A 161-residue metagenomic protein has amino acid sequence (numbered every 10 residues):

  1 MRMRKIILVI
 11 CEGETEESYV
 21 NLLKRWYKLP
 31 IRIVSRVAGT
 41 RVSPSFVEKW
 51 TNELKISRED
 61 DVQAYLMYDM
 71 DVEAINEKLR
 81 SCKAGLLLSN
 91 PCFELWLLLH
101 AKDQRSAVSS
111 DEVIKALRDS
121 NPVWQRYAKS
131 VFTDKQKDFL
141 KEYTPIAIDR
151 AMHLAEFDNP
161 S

Functional and structural regions predicted by a protein language model:
M1-I6, E17, N21-V37, T51-Y65 (+1 more regions): C-terminal accessory helical subdomains adjacent to catalytic cores in phosphodiester- and nucleotide-handling enzymes
V42-W50: Structural motif
